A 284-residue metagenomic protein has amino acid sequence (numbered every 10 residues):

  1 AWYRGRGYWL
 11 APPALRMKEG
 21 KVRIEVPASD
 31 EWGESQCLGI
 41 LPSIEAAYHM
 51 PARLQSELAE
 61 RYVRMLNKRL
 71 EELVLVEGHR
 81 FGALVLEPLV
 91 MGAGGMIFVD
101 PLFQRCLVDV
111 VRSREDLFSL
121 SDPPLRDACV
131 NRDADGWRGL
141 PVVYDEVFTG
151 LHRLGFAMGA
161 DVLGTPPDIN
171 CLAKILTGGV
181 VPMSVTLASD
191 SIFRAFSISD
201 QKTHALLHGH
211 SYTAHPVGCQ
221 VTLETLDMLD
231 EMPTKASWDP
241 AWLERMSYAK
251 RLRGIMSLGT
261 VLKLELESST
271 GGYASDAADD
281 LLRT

Functional and structural regions predicted by a protein language model:
A1-T284: Conserved N-terminal phosphate-binding loop of PLP-dependent enzymes in the Aspartate aminotransferase
